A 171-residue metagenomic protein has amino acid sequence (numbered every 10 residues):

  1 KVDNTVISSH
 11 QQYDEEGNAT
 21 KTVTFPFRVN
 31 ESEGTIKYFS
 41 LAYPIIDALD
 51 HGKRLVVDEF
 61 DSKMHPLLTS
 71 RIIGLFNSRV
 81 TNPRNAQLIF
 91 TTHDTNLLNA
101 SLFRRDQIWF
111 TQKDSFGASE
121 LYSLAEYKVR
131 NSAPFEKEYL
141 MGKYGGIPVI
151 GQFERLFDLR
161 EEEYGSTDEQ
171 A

Functional and structural regions predicted by a protein language model:
K1-V2, S115: Short, ordered beta-strand-loop transition motifs
V2-I46, F60-P66: Conserved ABC ATPase signature
H10-Q11, H51, A86: Polyanion-binding interface signature
K37-Y38, K53, Q87: Conserved active-site beta-strand-loop modules that form the wall/rim of enzyme catalytic pockets and either contain
I45-K53: Short basic/glycine-enriched coil/helix segment immediately N-terminal to the Walker B
K53, H65-P66, I72: Long, positively charged binding patches that form subdomain-scale interaction surfaces for polyanionic ligands
L55-D58: Catalytic Walker B motif of ABC-type/P-loop ATPase nucleotide-binding domains
R71-A171: C-terminal lobe/lid and adjacent interdomain/linker elements of RecA-like ASCE P-loop ATPase modules
